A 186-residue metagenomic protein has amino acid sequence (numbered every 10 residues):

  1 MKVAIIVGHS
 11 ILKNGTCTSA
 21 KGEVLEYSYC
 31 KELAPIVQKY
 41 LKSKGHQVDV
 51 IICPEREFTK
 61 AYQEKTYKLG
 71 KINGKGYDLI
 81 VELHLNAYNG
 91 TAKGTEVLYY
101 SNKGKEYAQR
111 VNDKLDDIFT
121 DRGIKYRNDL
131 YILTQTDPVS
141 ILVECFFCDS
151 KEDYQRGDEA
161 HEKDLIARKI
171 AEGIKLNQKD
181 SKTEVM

Functional and structural regions predicted by a protein language model:
K2-T95, Y99-S101, K105: Catalytic-core regions of hydrolytic enzymes
V3, T95, R122, S140-I141: A broad, low-specificity signal marking well-ordered, structured residues that form hydrophobic/aromatic
A4, L12, K75, I80-E82 (+1 more regions): Active-site-adjacent mobile loop/cap segments within catalytic or ligand-binding domains
E26, C30, G104, A108 (+2 more regions): Short, charged, low-complexity patches
Q38-H46, N73-G74, N112-T120, A171 (+1 more regions): Sec-exported extracytoplasmic/periplasmic mature domains
D49-C53, D121-R127, E184-V185: Surface-exposed patches in mature extracellular/periplasmic domains of secreted proteins
E57, Y62, I118-T136: Short catalytic/ligand-gating loop segments at beta-alpha or beta-beta junctions within enzyme catalytic domains
K103-Y126: Active-site-adjacent substrate-binding region of metalloamidase/peptidase-like peptide-processing proteins
